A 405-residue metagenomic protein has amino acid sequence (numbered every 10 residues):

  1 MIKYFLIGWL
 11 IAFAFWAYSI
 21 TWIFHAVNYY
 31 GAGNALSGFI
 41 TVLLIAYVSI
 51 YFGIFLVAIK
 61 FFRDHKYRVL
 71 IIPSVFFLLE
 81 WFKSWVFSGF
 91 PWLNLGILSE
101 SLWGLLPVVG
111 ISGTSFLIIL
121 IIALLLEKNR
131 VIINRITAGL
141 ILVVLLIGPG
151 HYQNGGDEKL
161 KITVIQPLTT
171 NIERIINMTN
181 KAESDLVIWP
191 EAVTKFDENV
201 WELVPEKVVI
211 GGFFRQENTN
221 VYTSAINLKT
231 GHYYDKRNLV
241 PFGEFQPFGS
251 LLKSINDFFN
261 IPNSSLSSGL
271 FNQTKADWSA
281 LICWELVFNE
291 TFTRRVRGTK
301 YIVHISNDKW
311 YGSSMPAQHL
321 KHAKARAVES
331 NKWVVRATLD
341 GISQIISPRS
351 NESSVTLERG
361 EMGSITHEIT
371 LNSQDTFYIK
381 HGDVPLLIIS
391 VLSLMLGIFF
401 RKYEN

Functional and structural regions predicted by a protein language model:
M1-H151, G312-S313, R326, A337-D340 (+2 more regions): Membrane-embedded alpha-helical bundles of multi-pass enzymes that act on lipidic or dolichyl-linked glycan substrates
G150-K380: Soluble catalytic domains of enzymes that build or remodel membrane lipids, polysaccharides, and related
